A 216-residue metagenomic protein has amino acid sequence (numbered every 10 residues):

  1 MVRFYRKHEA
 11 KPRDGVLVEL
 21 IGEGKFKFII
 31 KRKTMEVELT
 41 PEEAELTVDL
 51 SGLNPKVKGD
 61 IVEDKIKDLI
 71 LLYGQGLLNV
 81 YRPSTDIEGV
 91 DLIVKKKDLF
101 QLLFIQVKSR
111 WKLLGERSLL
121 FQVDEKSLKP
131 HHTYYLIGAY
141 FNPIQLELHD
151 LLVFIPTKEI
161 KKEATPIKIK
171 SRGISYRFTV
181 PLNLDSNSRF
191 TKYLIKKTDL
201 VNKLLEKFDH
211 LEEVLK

Functional and structural regions predicted by a protein language model:
M1-P41: Acidic, low-complexity intrinsically disordered regions
M35-E88, I93-K216: Mixed-charge (Asp/Glu-Lys/Arg
